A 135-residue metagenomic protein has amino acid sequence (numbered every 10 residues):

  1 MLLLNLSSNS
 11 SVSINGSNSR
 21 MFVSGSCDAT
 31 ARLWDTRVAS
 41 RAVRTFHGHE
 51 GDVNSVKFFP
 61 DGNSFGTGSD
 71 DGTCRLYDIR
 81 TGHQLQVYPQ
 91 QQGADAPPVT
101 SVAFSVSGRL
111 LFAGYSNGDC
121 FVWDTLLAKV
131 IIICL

Functional and structural regions predicted by a protein language model:
L4-L6, S13-S19, K57-N63, A103-R109 (+1 more regions): Loop/turn segments within WD40 beta-propeller blades
L4-N9, H47-V53, Q90-V99, L135: WD40/WD-repeat beta-propeller blade N-cap
S8-N9, N18-M21, A42, D52 (+4 more regions): WD40/WD-repeat beta-propeller blade-loop signature
V12, A31-D35, C74-D78, C120-D124: WD40-repeat beta-propellers
G16-S19, G25, V38-A39, H47 (+1 more regions): Eukaryotic serine/threonine protein kinase catalytic domain
G25-D28, G68-D71, G114-N117: Conserved strand-to-loop turn within each blade of WD40 beta-propeller repeats
R41-R44, L85-V87, V130-I133: A structural motif specific to WD40 beta-propellers
D119-L135: C-terminal closing repeat unit and adjoining cap/tail of repeat-based domains
